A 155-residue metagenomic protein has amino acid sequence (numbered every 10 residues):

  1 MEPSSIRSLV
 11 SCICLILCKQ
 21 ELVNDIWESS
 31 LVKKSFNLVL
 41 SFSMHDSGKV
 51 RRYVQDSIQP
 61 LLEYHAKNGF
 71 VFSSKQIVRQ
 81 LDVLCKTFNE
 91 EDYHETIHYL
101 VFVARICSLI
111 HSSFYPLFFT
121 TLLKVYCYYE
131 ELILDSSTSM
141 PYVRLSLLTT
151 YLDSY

Functional and structural regions predicted by a protein language model:
M1-F42, K49: Long amphipathic alpha-helical scaffold regions
M1-R7, L38-Y53, N68, F72 (+3 more regions): Short coil/turn segments at helix-helix junctions and helix-capping linkers within large alpha-helical proteins
E2-Q20, Y53, S57-I58, D92-A104 (+1 more regions): HEAT-repeat alpha-solenoid elements in large eukaryotic scaffold proteins
C12, Q80-V83, T121, T150: Charge-rich, solvent-exposed alpha-helical interaction surfaces
K19-V23, E63-N68, L109, S154: Alpha-solenoid helical repeat scaffolds
D25-N37, F70-L81, V103, F114-Y126: Core helices of alpha-solenoid repeat scaffolds
D46, F119, K124, L152-D153: Compositionally biased non-globular segments, especially hydrophobic aliphatic-rich helices of signal peptides
D46, S57-P60: Short alpha-helical scaffold segments that flank and stabilize functional sites
